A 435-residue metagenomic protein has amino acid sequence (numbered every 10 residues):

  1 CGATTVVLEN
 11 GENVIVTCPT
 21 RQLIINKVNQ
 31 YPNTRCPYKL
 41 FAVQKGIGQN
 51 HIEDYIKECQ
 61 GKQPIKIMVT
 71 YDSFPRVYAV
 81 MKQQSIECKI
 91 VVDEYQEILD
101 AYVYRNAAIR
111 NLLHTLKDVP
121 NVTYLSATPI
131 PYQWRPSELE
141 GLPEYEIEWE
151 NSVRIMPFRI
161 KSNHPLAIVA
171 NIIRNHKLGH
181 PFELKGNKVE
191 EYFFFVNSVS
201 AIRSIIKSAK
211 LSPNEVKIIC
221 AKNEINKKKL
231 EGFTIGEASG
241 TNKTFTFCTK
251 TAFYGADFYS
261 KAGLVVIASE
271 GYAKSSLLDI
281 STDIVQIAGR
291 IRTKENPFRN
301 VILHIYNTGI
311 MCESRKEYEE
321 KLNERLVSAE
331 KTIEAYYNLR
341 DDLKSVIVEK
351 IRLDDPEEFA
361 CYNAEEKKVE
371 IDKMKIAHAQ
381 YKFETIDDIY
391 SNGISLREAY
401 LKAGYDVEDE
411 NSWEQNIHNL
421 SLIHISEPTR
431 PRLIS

Functional and structural regions predicted by a protein language model:
G2-T5, F74-M81, F245-L264, Q286-T293: SF2 helicase motor core recognition
V14-I24, P181-S208: Conserved strand-helix element at the start of the C-terminal RecA-like helicase core
C36-V77: Inter-Walker segment of RecA-like/P-loop motor cores
Q83-N111: SF2 helicase catalytic motif II
D100-E150: Post-DEXD/H (motif II) to motif III coupling segment of the RecA-like Helicase ATP-binding lobe
P131-N175: Interdomain hinge/linker at the junction between the two RecA-like core domains of SF2 helicases
A273-N296: Conserved SF2 helicase motif VI
I423-I434: Single conserved hydrophobic/aromatic residue that forms the stacking wall/gate of nucleotide- or nucleobase-binding
